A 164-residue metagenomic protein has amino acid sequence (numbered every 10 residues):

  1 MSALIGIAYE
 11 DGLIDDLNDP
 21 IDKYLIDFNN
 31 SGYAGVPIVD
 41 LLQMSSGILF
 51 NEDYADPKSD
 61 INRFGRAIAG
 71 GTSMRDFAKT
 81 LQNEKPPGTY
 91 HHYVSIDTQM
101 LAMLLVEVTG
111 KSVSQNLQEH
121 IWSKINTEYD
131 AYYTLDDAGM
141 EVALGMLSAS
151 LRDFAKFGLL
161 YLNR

Functional and structural regions predicted by a protein language model:
M1-D16, L41, L101-L105, F154-F157: Active-site SXXK
M1-S2, G35-I38, Y93-T98, L151-A155: Short alpha-helical patches at coil-to-helix transitions and adjacent helical residues in well-structured domains
M1-S2, I14-L17, I21, A55-P57 (+1 more regions): A broadly structural signal marking compact, well-ordered functional cores that mediate small-ligand/cofactor/substrate
A8, S45, L104, V108 (+1 more regions): Generic structural signal for hydrophobic core residues of well-folded globular domains
D11-L49, T80, T109-G145, A149: Active-site helix/loop module of the DD-peptidase/beta-lactamase fold, centered on the serine-lysine SxxK catalytic
F50-L135: A small/polar active-site loop signature that marks catalytic segments
D97-L104, A143-R164: Active-site-proximal alpha-helical segments within enzyme catalytic domains
